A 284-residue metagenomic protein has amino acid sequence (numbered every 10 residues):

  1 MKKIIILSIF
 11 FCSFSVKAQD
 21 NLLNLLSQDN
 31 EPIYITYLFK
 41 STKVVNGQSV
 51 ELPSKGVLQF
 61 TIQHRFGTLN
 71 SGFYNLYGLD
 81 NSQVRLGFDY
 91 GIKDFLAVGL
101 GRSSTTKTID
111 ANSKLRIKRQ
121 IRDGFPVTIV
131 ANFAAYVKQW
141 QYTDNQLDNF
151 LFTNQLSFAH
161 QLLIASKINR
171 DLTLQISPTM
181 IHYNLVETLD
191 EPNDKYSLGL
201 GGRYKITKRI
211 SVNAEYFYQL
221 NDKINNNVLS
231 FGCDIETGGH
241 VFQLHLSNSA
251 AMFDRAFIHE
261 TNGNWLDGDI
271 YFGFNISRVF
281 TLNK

Functional and structural regions predicted by a protein language model:
M1-L22: Bacterial Sec-dependent N-terminal signal peptides
I4-I5, K205, F280: Small/flexible residues
S15-V16, L38, K208: Generic alpha-helical secondary structure signal
Q19-D148, L156-H160, A165-I176, M180-N184 (+1 more regions): Transmembrane beta-barrel domains of Gram-negative outer membranes and organellar outer membranes
D171-F217: A mid-sequence, solvent-exposed acidic-amphipathic segment
S197, R209, N213, N226-V228 (+2 more regions): Short amphipathic alpha-helical segments
L220-K223: Outer-membrane beta-barrel proteins
